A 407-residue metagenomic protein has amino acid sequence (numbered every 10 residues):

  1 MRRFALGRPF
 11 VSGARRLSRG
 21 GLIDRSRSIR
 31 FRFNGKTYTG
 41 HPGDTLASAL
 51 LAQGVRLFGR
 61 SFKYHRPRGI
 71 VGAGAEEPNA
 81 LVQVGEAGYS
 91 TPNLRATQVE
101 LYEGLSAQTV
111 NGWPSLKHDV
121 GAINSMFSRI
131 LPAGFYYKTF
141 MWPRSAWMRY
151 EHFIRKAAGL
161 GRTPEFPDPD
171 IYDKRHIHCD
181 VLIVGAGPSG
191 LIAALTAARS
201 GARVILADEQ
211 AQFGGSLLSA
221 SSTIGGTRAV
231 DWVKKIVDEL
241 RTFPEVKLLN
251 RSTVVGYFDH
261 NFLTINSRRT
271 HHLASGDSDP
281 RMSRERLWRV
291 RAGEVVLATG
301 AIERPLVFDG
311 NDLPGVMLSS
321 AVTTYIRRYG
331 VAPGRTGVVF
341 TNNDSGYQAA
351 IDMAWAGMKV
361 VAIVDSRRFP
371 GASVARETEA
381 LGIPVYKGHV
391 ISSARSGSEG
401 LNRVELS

Functional and structural regions predicted by a protein language model:
R2-S407: Residues forming the flavin
